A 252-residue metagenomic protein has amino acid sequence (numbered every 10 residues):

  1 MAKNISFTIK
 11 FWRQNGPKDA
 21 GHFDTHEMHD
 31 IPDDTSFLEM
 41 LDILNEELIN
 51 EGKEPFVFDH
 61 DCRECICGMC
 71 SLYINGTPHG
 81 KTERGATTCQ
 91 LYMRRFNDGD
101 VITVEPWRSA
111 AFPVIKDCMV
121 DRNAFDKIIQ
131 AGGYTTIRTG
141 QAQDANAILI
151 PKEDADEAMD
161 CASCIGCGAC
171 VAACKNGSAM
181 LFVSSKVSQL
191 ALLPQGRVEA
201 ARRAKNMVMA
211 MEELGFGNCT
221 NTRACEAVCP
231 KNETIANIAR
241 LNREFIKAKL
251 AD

Functional and structural regions predicted by a protein language model:
N4-E27: Eukaryote-biased recognition of intrinsically disordered, low-complexity regulatory segments
W12, H29, I74-G76: Short strand-turn-strand beta-turns centered on an Asx-Gly dipeptide
D24-S36: Short, contiguous acidic and Ser/Thr-rich linear segments
T35-E54, I102-D252: Ferredoxin-type iron-sulfur electron-transfer modules in oxidoreductases and energy-metabolism complexes
K53-E54, M69, Y73: Long, hydrophobic/aromatic-enriched structural stretches that serve as scaffold segments
V57-M69: Short, structured protein-protein interaction patches enriched in aromatics and acidic/basic residues, typified by
I74-N97, V101-V104: Glycine-rich phosphate/adenylate-binding loop and adjacent beta-alpha elements of nucleotide- or dinucleotide-binding
